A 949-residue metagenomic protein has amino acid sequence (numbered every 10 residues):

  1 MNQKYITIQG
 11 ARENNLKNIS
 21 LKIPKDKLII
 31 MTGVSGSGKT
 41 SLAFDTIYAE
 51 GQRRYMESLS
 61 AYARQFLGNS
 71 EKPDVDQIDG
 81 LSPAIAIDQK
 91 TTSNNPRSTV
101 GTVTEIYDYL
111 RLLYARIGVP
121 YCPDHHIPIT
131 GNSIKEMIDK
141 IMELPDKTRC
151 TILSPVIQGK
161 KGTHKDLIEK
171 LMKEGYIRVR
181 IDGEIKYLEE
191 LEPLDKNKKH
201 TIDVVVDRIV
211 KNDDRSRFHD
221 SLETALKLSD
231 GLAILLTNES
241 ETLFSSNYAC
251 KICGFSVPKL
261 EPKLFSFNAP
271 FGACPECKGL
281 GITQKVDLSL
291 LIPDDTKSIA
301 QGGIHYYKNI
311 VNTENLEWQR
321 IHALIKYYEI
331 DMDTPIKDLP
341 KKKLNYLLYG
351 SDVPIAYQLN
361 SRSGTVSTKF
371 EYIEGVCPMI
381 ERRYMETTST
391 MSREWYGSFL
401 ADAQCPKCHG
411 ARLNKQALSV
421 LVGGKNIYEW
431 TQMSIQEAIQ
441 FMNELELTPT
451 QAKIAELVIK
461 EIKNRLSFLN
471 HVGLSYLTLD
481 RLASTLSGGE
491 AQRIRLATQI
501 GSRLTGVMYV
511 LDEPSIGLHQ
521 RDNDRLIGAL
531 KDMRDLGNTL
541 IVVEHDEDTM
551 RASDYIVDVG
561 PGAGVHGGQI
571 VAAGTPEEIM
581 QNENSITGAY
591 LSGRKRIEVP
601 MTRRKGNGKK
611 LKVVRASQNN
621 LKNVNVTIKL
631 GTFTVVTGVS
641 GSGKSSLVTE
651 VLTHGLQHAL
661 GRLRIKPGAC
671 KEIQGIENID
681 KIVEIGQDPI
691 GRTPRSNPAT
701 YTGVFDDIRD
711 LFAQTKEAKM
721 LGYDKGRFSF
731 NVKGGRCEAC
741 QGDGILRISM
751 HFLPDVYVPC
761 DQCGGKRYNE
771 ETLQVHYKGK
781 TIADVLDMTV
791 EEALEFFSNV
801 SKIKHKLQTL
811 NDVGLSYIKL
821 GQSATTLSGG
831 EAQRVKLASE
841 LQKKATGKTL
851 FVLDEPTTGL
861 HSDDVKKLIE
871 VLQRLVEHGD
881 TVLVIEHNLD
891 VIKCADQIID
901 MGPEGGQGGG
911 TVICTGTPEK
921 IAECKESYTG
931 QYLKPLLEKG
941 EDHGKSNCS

Functional and structural regions predicted by a protein language model:
M1-S949: Conserved phosphate-binding elements of NTP-dependent enzyme cores
